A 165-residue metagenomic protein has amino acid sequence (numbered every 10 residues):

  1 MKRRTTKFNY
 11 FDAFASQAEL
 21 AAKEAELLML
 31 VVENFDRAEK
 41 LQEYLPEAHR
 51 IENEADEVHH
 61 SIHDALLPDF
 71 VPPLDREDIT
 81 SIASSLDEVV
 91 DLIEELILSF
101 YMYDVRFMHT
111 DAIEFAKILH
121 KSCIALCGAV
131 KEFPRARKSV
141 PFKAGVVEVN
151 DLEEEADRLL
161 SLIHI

Functional and structural regions predicted by a protein language model:
M1-Q17, V71, D75-I79: Disorder-to-helix initiation segments
M1-T5, L27-L41, D64-F70, L98 (+1 more regions): Short, charged/polar, low-complexity loop and linker segments that flank or interrupt alpha-helical bundles
A18, A22-V32, E52, H59 (+4 more regions): A structural signal for well-ordered alpha-helices, especially hydrophobic packing surfaces of coiled-coils
A38, P73, I97-R106, I113: Amphipathic, charged alpha-helical scaffolds that flank and support histidine-based chemistry in signaling
L41-I51, S61-D91: Hydrophobic/aromatic-rich structural module bridging two neighboring secondary-structure elements via a short loop
Y103-K138, F142: Extended, positively charged loop/linker patches that create polyanion-binding surfaces
P141-D151: Short, mixed-charge amphipathic alpha-helical segments
I163-I165: Conserved small/polar residues in nucleotide/adenosyl-binding loops
